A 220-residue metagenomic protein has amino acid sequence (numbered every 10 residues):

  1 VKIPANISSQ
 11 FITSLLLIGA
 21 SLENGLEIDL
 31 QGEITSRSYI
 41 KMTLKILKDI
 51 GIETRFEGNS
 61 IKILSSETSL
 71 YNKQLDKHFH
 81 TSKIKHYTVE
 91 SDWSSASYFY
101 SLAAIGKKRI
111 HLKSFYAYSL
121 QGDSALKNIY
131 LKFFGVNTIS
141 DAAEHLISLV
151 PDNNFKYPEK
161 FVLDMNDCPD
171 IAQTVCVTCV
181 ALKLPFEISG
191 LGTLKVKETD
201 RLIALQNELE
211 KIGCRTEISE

Functional and structural regions predicted by a protein language model:
V1-E220: Short, structured segments at the rim of ligand-binding sites
